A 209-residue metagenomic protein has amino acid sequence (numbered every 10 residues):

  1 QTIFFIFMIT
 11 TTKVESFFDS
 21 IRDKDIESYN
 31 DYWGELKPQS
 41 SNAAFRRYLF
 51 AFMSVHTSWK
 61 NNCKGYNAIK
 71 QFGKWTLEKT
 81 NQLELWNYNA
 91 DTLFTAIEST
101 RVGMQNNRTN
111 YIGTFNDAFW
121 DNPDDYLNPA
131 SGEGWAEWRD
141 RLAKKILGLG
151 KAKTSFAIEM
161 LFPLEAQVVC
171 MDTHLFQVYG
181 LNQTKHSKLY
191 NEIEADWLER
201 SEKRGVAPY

Functional and structural regions predicted by a protein language model:
Q1-F7: Short, Lys/Arg-enriched N-terminal segments with co-localized hydrophobic residues within the first ~10-30 amino acids
I3, L49, W59-N61, V102-R108 (+4 more regions): Generic ordered-secondary-structure signal
F7-D91, R101-V102: Structure-specific DNA junction-binding interface
F7-P38, N42, R108-G113, D124-Y209: C-terminal accessory module of base-excision DNA glycosylases/AP lyases that mediates lesion recognition and DNA
F50, S54, G113-D117, Q177: Generic alpha-helical structural context detector
V55-G65, F119-D125, P163-A166, T184: Short helix-capping/linker segments at secondary-structure and domain boundaries
Y66-I146: Alpha-helical ds-nucleic-acid-binding substructure associated with the helix-hairpin-helix region of base-excision DNA
